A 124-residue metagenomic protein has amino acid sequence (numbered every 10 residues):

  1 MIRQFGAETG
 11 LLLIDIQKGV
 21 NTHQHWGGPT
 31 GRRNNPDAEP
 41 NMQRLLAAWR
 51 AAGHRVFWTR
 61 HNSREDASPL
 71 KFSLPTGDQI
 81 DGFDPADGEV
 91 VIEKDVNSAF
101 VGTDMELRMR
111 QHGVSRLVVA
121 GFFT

Functional and structural regions predicted by a protein language model:
M1-V90: Active-site acidic carboxylates
G82-F123: Internal catalytic-core helix/loop-beta-alpha segment that presents or stabilizes conserved functional determinants
